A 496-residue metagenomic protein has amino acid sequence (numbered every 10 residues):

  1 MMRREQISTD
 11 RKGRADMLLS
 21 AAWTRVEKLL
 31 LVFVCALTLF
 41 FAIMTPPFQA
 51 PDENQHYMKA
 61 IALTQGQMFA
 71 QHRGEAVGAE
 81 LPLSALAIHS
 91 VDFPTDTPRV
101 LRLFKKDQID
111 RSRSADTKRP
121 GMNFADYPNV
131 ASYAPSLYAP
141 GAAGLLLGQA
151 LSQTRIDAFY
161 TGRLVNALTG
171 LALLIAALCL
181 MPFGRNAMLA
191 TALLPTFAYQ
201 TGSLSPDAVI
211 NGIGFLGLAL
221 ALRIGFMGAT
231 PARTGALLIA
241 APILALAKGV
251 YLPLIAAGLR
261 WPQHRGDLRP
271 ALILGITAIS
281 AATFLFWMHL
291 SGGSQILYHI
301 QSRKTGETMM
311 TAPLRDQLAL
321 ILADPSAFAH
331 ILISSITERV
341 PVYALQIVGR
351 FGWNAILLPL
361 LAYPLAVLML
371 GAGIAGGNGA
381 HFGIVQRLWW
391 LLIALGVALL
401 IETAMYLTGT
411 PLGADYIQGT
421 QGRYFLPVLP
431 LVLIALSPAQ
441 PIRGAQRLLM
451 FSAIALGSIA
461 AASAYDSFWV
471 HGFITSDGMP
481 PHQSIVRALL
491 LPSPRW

Functional and structural regions predicted by a protein language model:
Q67-T161: Interfacial juxtamembrane loops and adjacent helix segments that form the catalytic/substrate-binding surfaces
Q153-I156, I175-T196: Transmembrane-helix signature of polytopic, membrane-embedded enzymes that assemble or transfer cell-envelope glycans
A198-Q200, R233-G249, P253-R260: Membrane-interface alpha helices of multi-pass inner-membrane proteins
S203-I210: Short acidic/glycine- and proline-prone juxtamembrane loop motifs at membrane-interface regions of multi-pass membrane
L220-F226, G235, L252-A281: Perimembrane helix-loop-helix junctions
R265-L272, L370-G396: Membrane-interface helix-loop-helix junctions at transmembrane boundaries of multi-pass membrane enzymes, predominantly
A282-H289, S294-T308, A445-W496: Transmembrane helical bundles and short interhelical boundary loops of multi-pass, membrane-embedded
M288-G377, R487-W496: Membrane-lumen/periplasm interface segments of multi-pass, membrane-embedded glycan/lipid transferases
